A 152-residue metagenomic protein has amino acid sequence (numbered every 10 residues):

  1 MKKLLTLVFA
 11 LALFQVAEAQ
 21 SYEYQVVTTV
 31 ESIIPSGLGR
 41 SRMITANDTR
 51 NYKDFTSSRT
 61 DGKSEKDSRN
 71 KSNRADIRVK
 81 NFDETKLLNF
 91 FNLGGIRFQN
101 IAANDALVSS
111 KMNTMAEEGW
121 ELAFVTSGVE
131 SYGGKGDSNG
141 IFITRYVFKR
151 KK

Functional and structural regions predicted by a protein language model:
L4, E18-K152: Terminus-proximal functional modules
L4-F14: Sec-dependent N-terminal signal peptides
